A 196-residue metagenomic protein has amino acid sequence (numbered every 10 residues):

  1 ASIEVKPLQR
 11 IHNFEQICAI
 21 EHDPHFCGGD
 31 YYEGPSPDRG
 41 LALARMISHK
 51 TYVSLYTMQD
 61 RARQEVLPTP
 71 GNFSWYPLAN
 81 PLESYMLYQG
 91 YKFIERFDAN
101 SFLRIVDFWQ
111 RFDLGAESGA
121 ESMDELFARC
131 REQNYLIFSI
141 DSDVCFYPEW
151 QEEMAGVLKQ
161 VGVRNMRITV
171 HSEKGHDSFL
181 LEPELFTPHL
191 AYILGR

Functional and structural regions predicted by a protein language model:
A1-K92: Alpha/beta-hydrolase-fold enzymes
Y85-Q89, R104-L126: Active-site nucleophile elbow and catalytic-triad environment of alpha/beta-hydrolase enzymes
K92, W109-F112, D141-F146: Acidic catalytic loop of the alpha/beta-hydrolase fold
I94, G119, V144-E153: Conserved alpha/beta-hydrolase "acid-adjacent" motif
G115, S142-F146, D177, L181: Short, contiguous acidic/charged loop-to-helix segments that flank catalytic cores in large enzymes
L126-E132, K159-V161: Short, conserved loop/helix-junction motifs that constitute active-site signature segments in enzyme catalytic cores
I137-S139: Short beta-strand/loop motif that positions the catalytic acidic residue of the alpha/beta-hydrolase fold
E152-R196: Catalytic active-site module of serine/aspartate enzymes centered on a nucleophile-bearing elbow/loop
